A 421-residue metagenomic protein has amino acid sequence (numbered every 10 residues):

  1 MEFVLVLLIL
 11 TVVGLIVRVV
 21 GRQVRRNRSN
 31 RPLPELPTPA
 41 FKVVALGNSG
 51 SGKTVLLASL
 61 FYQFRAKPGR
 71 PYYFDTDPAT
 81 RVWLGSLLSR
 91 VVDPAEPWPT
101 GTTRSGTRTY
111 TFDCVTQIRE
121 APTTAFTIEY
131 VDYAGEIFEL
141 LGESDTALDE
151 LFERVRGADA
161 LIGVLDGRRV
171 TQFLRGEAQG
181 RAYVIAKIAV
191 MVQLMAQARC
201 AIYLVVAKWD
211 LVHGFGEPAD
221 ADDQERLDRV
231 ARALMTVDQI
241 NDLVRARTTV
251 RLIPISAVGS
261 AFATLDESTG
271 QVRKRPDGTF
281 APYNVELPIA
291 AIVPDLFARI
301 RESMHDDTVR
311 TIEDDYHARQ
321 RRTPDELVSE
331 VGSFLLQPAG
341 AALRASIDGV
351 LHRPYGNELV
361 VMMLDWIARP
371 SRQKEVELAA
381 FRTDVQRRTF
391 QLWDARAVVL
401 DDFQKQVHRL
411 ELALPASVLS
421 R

Functional and structural regions predicted by a protein language model:
M1-Y130, F138-R156, R251, F262-R421: Non-catalytic alpha-helical scaffolds
Y62, G135, L211: Active-site micro-motifs of SAM-dependent methyltransferase domains
D132-A134, D166: MIDAS-like acidic motif and immediate structural context at the N-terminus of von Willebrand factor A/I domains
G135-I137, V170: A short acidic, glycine/proline-enriched capping/turn motif at secondary-structure boundaries, especially helix N-cap
G157-R319: Conserved GTP-binding G-domain of TRAFAC-class P-loop NTPases and closely related GTPase folds
